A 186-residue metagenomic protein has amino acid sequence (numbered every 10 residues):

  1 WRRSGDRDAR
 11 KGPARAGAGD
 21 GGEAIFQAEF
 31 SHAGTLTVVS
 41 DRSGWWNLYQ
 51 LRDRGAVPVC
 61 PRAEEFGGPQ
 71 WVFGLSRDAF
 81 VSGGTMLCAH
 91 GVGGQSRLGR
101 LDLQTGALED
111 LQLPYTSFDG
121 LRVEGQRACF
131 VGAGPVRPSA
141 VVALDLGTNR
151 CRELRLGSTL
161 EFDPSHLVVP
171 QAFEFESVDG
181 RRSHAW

Functional and structural regions predicted by a protein language model:
W1-W186: Peripheral, non-catalytic segments that deliver or gate enzyme domains
